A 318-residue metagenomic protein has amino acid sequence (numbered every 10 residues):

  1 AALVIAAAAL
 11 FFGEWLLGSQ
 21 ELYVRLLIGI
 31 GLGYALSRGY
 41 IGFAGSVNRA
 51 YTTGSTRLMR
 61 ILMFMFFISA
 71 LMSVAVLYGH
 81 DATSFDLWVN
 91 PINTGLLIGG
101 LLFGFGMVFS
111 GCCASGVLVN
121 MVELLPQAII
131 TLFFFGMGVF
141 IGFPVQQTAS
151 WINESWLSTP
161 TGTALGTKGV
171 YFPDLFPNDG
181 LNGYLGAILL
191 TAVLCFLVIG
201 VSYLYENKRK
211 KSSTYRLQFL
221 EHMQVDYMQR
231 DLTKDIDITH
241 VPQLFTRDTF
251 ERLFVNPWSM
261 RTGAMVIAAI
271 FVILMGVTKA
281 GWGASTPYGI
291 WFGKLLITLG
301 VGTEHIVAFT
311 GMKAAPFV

Functional and structural regions predicted by a protein language model:
A1-V318: Membrane-interfacial helix-loop segments of redox and metal-homeostasis proteins, especially TM-loop-TM junctions
